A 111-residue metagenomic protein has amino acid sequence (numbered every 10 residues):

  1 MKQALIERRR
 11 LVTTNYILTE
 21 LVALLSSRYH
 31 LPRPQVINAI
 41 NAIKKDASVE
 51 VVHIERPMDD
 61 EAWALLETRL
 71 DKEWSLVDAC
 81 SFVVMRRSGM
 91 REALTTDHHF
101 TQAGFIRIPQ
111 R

Functional and structural regions predicted by a protein language model:
M1-R28, V51-I54: PIN/NYN-family metal-dependent endoribonuclease catalytic core
V12-T14, W74-S75, D97, P109-R111: Histidine- and aromatic-rich ligand-binding microenvironments
L18, P57-M58, H99: Conserved beta-strand edge residues that scaffold enzyme active sites
A23-S48, V52: Helix-adjacent hinge/juxtasegments
I43-E55, R69-D71, F100-R111: Short acidic, glycine/proline-enriched helix-loop-strand junctions
V49-R91: Active-site neighborhoods of divalent-metal-dependent phosphate/nucleic-acid chemistry enzymes
F82-V83, R87-R111: Acidic, PIN/NYN-like endoribonuclease modules and their adjacent C-terminal/linker elements
